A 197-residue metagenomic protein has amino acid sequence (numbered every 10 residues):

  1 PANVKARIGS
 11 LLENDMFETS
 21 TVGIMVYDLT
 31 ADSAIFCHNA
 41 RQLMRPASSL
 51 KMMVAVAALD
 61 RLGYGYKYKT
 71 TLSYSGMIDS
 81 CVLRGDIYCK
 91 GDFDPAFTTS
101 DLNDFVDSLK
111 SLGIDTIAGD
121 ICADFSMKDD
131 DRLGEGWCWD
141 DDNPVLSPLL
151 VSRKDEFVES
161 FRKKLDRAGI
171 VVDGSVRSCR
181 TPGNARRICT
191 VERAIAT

Functional and structural regions predicted by a protein language model:
P1-T30, A34-Q42, N103-G113: Beta-lactamase-like hydrolase cores
A2, P46-M53, L83, T99: Generic alpha-helical scaffold signal
A6-N14, D60-T197: Conserved serine DD-peptidase/penicillin-binding transpeptidase domain and beta-lactam-recognizing active-site
M16, M25, M44, M52-M53 (+2 more regions): Detector for methionine-enriched segments
T21-G23, R41-L43, S49, K69 (+1 more regions): A common structural microfeature
C37-A57, R61-L62: Short active-site loop at a secondary-structure junction that contains or immediately precedes the catalytic residue(s)
